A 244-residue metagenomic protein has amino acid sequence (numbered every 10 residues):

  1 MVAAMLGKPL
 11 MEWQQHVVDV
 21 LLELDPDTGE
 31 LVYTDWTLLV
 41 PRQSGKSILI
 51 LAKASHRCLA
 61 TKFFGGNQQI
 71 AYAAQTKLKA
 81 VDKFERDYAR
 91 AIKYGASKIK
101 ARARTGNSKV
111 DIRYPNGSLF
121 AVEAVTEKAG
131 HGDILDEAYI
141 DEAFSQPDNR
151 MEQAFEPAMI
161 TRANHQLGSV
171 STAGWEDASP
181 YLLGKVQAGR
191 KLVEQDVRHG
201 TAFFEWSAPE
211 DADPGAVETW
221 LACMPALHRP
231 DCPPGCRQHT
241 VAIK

Functional and structural regions predicted by a protein language model:
M1-K244: Phosphate/NTP-binding elements of NTP-utilizing enzymes
